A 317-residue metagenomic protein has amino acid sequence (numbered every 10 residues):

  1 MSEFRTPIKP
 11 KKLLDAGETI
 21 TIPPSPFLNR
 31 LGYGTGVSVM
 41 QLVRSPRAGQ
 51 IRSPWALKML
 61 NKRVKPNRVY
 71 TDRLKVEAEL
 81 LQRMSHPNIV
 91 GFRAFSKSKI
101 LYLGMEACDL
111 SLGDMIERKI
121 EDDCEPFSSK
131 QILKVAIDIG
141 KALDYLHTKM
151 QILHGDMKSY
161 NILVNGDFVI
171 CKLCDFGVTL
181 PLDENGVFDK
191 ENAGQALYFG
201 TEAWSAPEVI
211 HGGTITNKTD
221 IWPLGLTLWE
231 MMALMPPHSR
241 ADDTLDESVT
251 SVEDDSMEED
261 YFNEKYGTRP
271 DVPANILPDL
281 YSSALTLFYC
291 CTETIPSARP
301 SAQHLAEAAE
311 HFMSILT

Functional and structural regions predicted by a protein language model:
G91-L101: Short beta-strand micro-motifs within the conserved protein kinase catalytic domain, predominantly in the N-lobe
K99-S111: Conserved short submotifs of the Hanks-type protein kinase catalytic core that shape the nucleotide-binding pocket
V135-A136: Activation segment signature within eukaryotic-like protein kinase domains
H147-N165: Catalytic-loop of the protein kinase fold
N165-F199: Activation segment/activation loop of eukaryotic-type protein kinase catalytic domains
D220: Conserved catalytic-loop aspartate of Hanks-type protein kinases
